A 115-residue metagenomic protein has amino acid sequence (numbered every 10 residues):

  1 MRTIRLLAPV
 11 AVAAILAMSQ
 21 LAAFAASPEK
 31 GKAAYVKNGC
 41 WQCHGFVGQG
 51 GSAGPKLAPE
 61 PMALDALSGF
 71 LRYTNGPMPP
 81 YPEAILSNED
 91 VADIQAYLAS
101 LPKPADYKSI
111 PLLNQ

Functional and structural regions predicted by a protein language model:
M1-A11: Bacterial N-terminal signal peptides that target proteins for export
P9-S19: Bacterial N-terminal signal peptides
S19-A26: Bacterial Sec-dependent signal peptides at the C-terminal "C-region" and cleavage site
A22, D65-L67, S100-K103: Short, structured secondary-structure boundary patches
A26-E29, K37-N38, F46, P80-Q115: Flexible coil segments in periplasmic/lumen-exposed cytochrome c-class electron-transfer proteins
E29-V36, Q42-P80: Gly/Gly-Pro-rich "capping" loops immediately C-terminal to redox-active cysteine motifs in periplasmic/lumenal
